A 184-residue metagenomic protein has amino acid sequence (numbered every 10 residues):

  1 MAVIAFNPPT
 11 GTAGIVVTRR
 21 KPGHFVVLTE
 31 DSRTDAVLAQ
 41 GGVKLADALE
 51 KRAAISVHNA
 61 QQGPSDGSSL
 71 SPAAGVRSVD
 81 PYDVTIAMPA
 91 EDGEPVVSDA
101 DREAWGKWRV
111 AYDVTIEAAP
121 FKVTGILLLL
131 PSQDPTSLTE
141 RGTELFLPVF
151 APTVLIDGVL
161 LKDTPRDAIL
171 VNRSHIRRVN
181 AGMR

Functional and structural regions predicted by a protein language model:
A2-R184: Conserved RNA-binding domains used in RNP assembly and mRNA/RNA metabolism
